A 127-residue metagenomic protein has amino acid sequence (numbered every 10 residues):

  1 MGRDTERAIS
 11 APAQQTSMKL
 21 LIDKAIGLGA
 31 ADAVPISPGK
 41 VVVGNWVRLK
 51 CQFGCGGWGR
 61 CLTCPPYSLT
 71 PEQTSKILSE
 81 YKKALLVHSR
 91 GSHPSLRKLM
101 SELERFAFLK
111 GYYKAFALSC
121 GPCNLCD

Functional and structural regions predicted by a protein language model:
G2-D127: Auxiliary alpha/beta "docking" domains used to position bulky ligands
